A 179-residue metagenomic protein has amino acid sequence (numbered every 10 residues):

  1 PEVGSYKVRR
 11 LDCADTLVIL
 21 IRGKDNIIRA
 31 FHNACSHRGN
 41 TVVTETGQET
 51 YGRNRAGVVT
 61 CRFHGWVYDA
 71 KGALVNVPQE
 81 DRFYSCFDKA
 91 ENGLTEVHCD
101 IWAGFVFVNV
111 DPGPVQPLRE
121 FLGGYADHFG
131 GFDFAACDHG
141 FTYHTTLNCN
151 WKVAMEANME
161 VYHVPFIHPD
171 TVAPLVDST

Functional and structural regions predicted by a protein language model:
E2-P112, Q116-G123: Rieske [2Fe-2S] iron-sulfur-binding domain
D100-I101, F105-T179: C-terminal catalytic domain of Rieske-type non-heme iron oxygenases
